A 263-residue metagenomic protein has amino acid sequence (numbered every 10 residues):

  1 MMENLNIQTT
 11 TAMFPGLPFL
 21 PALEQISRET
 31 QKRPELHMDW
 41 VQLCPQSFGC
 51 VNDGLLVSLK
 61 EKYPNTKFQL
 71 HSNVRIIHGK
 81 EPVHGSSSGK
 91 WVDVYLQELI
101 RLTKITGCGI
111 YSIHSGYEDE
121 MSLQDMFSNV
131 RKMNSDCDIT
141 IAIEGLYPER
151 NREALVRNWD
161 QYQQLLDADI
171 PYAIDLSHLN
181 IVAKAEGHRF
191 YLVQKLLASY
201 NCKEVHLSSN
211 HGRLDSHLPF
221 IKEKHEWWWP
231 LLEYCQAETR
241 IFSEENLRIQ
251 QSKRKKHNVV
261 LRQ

Functional and structural regions predicted by a protein language model:
M2-T11, G16, L20-P34, Y63 (+3 more regions): Histidine-acidic metal/acid-base catalytic patches
Q8-A12, V41-Q46, Q69-R75, S112-H114 (+4 more regions): A cross-family glycoside hydrolase active-site/sugar-binding cleft signature
M13-A22, Q42-S58, I76-W91, Y117-Q124 (+4 more regions): Acidic-and-aromatic substrate-binding clefts and catalytic sites of carbohydrate-active enzymes
P64-Q69, D136-I139: Short acidic, glycine/proline-enriched helix-loop-strand junctions
G79-I174, W227-W229: Active-site acidic/histidine proton-transfer and metal-coordination neighborhood in alpha/beta enzyme cores
